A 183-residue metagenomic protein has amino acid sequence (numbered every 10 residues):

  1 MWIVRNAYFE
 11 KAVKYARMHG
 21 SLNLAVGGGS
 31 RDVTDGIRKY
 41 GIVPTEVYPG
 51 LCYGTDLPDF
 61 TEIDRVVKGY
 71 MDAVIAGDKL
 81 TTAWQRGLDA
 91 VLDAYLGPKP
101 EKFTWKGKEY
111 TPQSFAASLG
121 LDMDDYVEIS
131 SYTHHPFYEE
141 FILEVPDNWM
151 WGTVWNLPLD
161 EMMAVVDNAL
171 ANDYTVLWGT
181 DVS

Functional and structural regions predicted by a protein language model:
M1-S183: Catalytic-core signature of thiol
